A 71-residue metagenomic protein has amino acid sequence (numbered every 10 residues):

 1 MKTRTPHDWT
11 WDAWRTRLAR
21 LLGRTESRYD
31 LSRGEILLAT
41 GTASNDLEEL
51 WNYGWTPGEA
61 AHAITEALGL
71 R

Functional and structural regions predicted by a protein language model:
K2-R71: C-terminal alpha-helical interaction appendages
